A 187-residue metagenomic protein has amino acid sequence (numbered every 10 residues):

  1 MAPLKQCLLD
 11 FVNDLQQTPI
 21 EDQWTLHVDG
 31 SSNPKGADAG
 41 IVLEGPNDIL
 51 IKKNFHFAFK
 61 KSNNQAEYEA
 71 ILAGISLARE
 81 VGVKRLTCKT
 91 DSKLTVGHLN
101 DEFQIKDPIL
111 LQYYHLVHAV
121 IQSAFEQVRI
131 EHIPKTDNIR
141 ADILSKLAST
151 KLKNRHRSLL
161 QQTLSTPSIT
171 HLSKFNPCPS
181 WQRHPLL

Functional and structural regions predicted by a protein language model:
M1-P34, P46, Y113, A119-L187: Flexible, low-complexity interdomain linkers flanking nucleic-acid-processing modules
L26, G45-E69, D101: A short, polar/acidic, helix/strand-boundary loop motif
V28-S32, F57-F59, G74: Short, well-ordered turn and helix-capping elements at secondary-structure junctions
N33, S62-N63, I105: Glycine-/small-residue-rich active-site loops that bind phosphorylated ligands and cofactors
K35-D38, I51: Short glycine/proline-enriched turns and hinge-like loops at secondary-structure junctions
G36, L43-P46, E69-L144: RNase H catalytic domain
I41, F55-F57, C88: Preference for bulky hydrophobic residues occupying beta-strand positions in well-ordered beta-sheet regions
